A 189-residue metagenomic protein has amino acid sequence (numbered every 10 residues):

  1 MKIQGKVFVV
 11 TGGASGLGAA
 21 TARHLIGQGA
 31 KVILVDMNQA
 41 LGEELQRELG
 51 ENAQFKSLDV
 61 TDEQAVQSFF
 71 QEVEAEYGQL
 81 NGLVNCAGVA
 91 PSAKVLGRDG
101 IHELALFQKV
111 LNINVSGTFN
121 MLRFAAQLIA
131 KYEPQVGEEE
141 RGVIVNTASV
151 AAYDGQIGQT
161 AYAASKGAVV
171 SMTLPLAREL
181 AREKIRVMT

Functional and structural regions predicted by a protein language model:
K2-I33: Canonical Rossmann dinucleotide-binding motif of NAD(H)/NADP(H)-dependent dehydrogenases/reductases, specifically
Q39-A40, S57-F69, L104: The beta1-alpha1 cofactor-binding region of Rossmann-like NAD(H)/NADP(H)-dependent oxidoreductases
N81, V170, L180-T189: Conserved Rossmann-fold SDR core element
N81, V89, G100-N120, V145 (+2 more regions): Catalytic Tyr-X3-Lys loop
A90-Q108, Q127, K131-E139, G158-A161: Conserved mid-core segment of classical short-chain dehydrogenase/reductases
L122-R123, L174: A short, exposed helix-loop element centered on a Lys and neighboring polar residues
Q127, R178-E179: Alpha-helical segment proximal to the catalytic Tyr-Lys
S149: Residue(s) in the substrate-gating loop at a strand-loop-helix junction that position the organic substrate next
